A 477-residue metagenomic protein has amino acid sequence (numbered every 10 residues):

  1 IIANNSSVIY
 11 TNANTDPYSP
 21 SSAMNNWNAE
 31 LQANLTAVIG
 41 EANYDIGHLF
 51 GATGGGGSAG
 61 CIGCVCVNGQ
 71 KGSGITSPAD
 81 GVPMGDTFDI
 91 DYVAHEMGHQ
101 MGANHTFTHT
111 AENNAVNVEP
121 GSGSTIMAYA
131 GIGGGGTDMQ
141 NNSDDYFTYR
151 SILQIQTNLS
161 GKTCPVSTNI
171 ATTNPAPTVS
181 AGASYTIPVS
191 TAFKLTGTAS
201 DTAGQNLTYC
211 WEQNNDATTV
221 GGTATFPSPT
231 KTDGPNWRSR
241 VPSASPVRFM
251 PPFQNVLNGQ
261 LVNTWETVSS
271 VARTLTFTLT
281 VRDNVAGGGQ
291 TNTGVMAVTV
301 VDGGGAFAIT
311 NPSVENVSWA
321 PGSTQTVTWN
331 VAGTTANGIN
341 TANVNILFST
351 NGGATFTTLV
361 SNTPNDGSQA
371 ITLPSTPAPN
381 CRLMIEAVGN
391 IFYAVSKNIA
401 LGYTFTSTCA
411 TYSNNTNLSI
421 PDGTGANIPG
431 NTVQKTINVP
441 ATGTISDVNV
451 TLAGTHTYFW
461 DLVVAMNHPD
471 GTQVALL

Functional and structural regions predicted by a protein language model:
I1-T280, G287-G294: Extracellular (secreted or membrane-anchored) zinc-dependent metallopeptidases, primarily metzincins but also closely
G98, M127, W329, I346 (+2 more regions): Residue-level detector of buried hydrophobic side-chain packing in well-ordered secondary-structure elements
A181, Y185-F193, N316-S323, N427-P429: Short, solvent-exposed loop/linker segments at the N-terminal edge of repeated beta-sheet extracellular domains
I187, G197-A203, D283, N330-N337 (+3 more regions): Extracellular acidic, Ser/Thr/Pro-rich low-complexity tracts
T191-L195, S323-V327, S446-V448: Structural beta-strand segments of beta-rich domains
T208-E212, N343-L347, V463-N467, A475: Beta-strand signatures of extracellular beta-sandwich domains
Q213-T274, T280-T406, I420-D422: Extended, solvent-exposed regions of the mature portions of secreted/cell-surface glycoproteins
P364, S375-A378, F392-L477: Loop and turn regions of beta-sandwich accessory domains that flank beta-strands and are enriched in small/polar
